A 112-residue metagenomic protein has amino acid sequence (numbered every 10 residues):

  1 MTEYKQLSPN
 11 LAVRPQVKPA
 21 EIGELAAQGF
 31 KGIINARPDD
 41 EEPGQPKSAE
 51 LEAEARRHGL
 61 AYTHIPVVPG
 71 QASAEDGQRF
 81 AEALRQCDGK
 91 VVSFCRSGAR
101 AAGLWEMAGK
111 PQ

Functional and structural regions predicted by a protein language model:
M1-V91, G103-Q112: Cys-dependent protein tyrosine phosphatase-like superfamily
C95: Short cysteine clusters
